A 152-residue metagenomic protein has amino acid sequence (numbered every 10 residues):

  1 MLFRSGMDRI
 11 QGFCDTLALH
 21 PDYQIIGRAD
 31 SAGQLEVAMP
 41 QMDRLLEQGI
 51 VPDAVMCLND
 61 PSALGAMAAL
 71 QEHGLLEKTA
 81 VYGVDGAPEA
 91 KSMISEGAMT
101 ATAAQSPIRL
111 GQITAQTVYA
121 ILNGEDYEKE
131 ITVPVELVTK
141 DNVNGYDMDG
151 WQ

Functional and structural regions predicted by a protein language model:
M1, S5, T16-H20, S106-Q152: Hinge/cleft segment of the Venus flytrap/periplasmic-binding protein
F3-D8, N59-D60: Extracytoplasmic "Venus flytrap"
I10, A63, G111-A115: A general structural signal for well-ordered alpha-helical segments in protein cores
G12-F13, Q24-G27, S31-S92: Hydrophobic alpha-helical
T16-H20, Q48, A69, H73 (+2 more regions): Change "in soluble alpha/beta enzymes" to "in soluble alpha/beta proteins
I25-R28, V81, T102, E130 (+1 more regions): Conserved beta-strand scaffold positions in the cores of enzyme catalytic domains, especially in NTP/NDP-utilizing
R28, E96-I108: Short beta-strand elements at the ligand-binding edges of bilobed clamshell
L76, D85-T100, V138-W151: Flexible loop/hinge segments that line or gate small-molecule binding clefts
